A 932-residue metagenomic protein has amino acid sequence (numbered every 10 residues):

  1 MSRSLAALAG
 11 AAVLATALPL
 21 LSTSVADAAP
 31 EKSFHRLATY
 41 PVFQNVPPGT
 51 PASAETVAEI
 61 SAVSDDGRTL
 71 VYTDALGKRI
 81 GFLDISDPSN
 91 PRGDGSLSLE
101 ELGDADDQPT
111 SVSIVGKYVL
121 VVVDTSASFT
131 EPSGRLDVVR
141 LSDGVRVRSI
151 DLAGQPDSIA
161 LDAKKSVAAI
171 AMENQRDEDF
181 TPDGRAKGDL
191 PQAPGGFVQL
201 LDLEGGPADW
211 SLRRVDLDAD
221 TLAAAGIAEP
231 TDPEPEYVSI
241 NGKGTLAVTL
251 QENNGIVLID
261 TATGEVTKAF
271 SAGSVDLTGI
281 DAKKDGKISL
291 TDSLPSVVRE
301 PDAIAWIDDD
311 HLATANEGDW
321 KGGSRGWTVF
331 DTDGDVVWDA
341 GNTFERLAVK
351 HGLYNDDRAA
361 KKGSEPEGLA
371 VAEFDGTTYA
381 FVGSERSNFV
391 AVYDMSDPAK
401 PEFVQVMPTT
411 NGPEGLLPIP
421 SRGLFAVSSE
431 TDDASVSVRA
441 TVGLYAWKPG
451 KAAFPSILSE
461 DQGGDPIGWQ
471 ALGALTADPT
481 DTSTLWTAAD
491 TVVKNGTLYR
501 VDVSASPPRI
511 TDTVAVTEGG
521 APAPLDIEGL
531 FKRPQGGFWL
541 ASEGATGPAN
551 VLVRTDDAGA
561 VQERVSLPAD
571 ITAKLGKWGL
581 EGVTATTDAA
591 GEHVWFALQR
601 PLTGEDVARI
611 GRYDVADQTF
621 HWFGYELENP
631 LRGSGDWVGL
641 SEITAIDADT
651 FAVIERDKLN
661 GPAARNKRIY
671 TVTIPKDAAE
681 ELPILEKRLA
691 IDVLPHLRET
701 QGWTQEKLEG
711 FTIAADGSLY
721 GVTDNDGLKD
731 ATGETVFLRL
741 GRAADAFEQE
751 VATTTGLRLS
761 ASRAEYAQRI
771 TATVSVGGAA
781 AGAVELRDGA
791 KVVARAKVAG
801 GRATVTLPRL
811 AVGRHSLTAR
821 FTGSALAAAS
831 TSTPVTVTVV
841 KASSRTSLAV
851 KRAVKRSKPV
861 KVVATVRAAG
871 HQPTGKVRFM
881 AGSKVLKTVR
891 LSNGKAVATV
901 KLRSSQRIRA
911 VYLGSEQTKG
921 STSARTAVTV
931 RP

Functional and structural regions predicted by a protein language model:
M1-A28: Secretory targeting and sorting signals
L5, A9, Q44, E101 (+7 more regions): Solvent-exposed, flexible loop/coil residues
A15, Q44-V46, S760-A761: General secondary-structure propensity
T23, S239-G244, T874, T926: Short hydrophobic "helix-edge" motifs at membrane interfaces and signal-peptide entry regions
A29-Q749: Sequence/structural signature of beta-propeller domains
Q749-P932: Solvent-exposed beta-strand/loop surfaces, strongest in extracytoplasmic domains of secreted and cell-surface proteins
